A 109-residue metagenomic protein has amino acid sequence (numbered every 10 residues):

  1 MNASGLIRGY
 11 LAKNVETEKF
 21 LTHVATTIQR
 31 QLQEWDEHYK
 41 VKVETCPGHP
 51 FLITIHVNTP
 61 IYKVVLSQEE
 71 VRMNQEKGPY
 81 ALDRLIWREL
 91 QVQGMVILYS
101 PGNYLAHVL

Functional and structural regions predicted by a protein language model:
M1-V43, Q75-R88, V92: Negatively charged, low-complexity tracts enriched in Asp/Glu with abundant Ser/Thr
A3, P60-R72, S100-L109: Polar/charged, Gly/Pro-rich intrinsically disordered segments
Q29-L66: Amphipathic alpha-helical interaction modules
V57-R88, M95: Intrinsically disordered, low-complexity regulatory segments enriched in Ser/Thr/Pro and charged residues
R84-L109: A short, charged
